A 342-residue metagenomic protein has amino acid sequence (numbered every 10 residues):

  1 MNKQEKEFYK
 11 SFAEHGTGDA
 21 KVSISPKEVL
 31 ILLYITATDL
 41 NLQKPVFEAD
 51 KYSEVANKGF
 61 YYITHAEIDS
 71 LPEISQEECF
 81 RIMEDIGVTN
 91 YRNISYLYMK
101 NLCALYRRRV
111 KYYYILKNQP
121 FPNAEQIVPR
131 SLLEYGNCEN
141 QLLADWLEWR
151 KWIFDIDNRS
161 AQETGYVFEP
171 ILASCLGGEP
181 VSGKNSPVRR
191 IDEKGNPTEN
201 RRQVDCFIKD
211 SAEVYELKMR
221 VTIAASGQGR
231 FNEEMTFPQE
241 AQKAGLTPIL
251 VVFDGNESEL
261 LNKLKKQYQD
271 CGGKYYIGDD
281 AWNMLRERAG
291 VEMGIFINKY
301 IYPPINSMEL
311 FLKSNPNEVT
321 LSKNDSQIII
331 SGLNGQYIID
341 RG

Functional and structural regions predicted by a protein language model:
M1-C175, D325-G342: Interdomain/boundary linker segments immediately adjacent to catalytic/signaling cores
C175-G183: Short helix-loop-beta junction
P180, D210, M219-V221: Short, flexible loop/turn elements at secondary-structure junctions
P187-V204: Beta-rich nucleic-acid/ligand-interaction surfaces
P197-N200, E216, Q228: Flexible internal linker/loop segments at domain or repeat junctions
R202-Y215: Active-site beta-strand-loop-beta-strand hairpin of nuclease catalytic cores that positions key catalytic residues
M219-D270: Catalytic cores of nucleic-acid endonucleases
F253-G342: Domain-level recognition of nuclease-like catalytic cores that cleave nucleotide substrates
